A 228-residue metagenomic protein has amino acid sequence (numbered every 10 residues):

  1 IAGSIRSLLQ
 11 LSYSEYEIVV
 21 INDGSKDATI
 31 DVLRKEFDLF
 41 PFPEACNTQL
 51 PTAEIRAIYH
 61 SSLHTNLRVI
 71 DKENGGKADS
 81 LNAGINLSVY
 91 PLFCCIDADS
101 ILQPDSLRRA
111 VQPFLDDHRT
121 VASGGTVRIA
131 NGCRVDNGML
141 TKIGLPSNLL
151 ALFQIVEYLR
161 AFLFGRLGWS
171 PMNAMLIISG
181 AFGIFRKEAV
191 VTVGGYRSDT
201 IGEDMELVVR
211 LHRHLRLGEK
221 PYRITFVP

Functional and structural regions predicted by a protein language model:
I1-Q10, D31, D79: Short, well-formed alpha-helical segments that are part of the catalytic scaffolds of diverse glycosyltransferases
I5-E15, K35-P43: Short, acidic, metal-binding catalytic loop of nucleotide-sugar glycosyltransferases
L8, D23-G24, G75: Conserved short acidic donor-positioning loop in nucleotide-sugar-dependent glycosyltransferases
N22-F42: A conserved acidic beta->alpha catalytic loop
A28, V32, A98-P113: Acidic donor-binding/catalytic loop of UDP-sugar-dependent glycosyltransferases, especially processive GT2
F42-N82, N86, Y90, P104-I201 (+1 more regions): Long helical/loop segments within the catalytic core of UDP-sugar-dependent glycosyltransferases, especially the large
F93: Short aromatic/hydrophobic "clamp" motif used to bind/position activated sugar donors
I201-L207: Acidic donor-binding loop at a coil-to-helix junction in glycosyltransferase catalytic cores that engages
